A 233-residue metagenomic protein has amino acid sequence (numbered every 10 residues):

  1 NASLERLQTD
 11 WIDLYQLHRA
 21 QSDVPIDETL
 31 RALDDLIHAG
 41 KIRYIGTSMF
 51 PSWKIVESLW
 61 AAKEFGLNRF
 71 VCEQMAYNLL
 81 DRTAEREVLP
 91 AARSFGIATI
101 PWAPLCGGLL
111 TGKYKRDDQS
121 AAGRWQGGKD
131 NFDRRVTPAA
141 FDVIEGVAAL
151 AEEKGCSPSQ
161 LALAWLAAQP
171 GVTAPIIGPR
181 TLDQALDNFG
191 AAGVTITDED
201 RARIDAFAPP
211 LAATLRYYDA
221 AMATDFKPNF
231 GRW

Functional and structural regions predicted by a protein language model:
N1-T83, E87: Glycine/proline-rich, positively charged, aromatic-decorated active-site loop/lid region on the catalytic face
S3, I12, P25, I45 (+7 more regions): Conserved, mostly hydrophobic/aromatic
L33, I55-S58, A92, L110 (+1 more regions): Hydrophobic packing residues within well-ordered alpha-helices of enzyme cores
A39-G40, F95, K154: Helix C-cap/helix->beta junction micro-motif
P51, A76-D81, A103-L110, W165 (+1 more regions): Glycine-rich beta-alpha junction loops
A84-A122, S157: Aromatic-lined glycan-binding groove of carbohydrate-active enzymes
P104, T173-Q184: Glycine-rich phosphate-binding active-site loops on the catalytic face of alpha/beta enzymes
D118-E153, A168-V172, L186-W233: Terminal-tail/helix-coil boundary detector
